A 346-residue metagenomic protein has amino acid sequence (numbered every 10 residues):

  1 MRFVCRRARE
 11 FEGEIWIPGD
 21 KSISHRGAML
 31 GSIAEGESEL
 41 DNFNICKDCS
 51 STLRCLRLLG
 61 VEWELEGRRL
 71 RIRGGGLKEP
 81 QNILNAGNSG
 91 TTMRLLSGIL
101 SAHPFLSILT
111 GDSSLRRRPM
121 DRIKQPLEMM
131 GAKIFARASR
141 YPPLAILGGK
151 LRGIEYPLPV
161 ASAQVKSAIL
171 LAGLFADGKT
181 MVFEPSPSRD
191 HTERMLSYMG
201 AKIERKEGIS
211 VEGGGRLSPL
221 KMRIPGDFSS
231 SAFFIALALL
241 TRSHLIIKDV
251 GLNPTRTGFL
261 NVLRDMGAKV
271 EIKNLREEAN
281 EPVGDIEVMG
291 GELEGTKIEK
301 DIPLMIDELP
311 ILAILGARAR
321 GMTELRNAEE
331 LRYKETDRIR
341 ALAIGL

Functional and structural regions predicted by a protein language model:
M1-G345: Structural preference for solvent-exposed beta-strand-turn elements and adjacent flexible terminal/loop segments within
